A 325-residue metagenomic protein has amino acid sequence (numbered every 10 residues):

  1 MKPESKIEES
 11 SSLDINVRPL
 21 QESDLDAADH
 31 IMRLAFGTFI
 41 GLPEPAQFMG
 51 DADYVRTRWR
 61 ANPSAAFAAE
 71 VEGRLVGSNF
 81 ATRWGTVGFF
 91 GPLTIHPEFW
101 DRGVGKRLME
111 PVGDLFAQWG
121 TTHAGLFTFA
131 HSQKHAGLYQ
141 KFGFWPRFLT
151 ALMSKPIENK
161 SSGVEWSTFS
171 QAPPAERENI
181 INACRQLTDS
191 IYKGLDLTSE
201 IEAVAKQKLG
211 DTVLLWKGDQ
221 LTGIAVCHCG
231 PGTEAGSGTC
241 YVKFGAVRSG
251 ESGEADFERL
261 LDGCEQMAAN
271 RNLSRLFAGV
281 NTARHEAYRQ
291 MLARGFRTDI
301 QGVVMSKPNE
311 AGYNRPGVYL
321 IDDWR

Functional and structural regions predicted by a protein language model:
M1-S23, P156-E176: Conserved N-terminal entry element of GNAT/NAT acetyltransferase domains
P3-E8, L25, D29-F80, Y192-V213: Active-site rim helix/loop that mediates acceptor-substrate recognition in acyltransferases
A66-A68, R74-T82, F89-T94, L214 (+2 more regions): Conserved beta-strand in the GNAT
T86-E98, A235-E251: Conserved acetyl-CoA binding element of GNAT-fold acetyltransferases
F90, F116-H131, A269-N281: Conserved GNAT acetyl-CoA-binding A-motif
P92-I95, D101-L115, H123, G137-K141 (+2 more regions): Conserved acetyl-CoA-binding loop-helix of GNAT-fold acetyltransferases
G125-T128, W145-E158, R297-E310: Conserved catalytic-core motifs of GNAT/GCN5-like acyltransferases
K141-Y241: Amide-forming acyltransferase catalytic core, primarily the GNAT-like/NAT-type and related acyltransferase folds
